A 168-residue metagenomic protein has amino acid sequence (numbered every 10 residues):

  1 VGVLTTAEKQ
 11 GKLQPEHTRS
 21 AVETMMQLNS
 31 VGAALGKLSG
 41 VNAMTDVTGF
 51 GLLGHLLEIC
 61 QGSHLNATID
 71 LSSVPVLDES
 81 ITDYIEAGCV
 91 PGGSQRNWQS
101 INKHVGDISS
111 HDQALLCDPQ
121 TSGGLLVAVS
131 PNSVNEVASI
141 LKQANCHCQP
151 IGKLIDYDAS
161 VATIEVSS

Functional and structural regions predicted by a protein language model:
V1-S168: Helix-biased detector of long, well-ordered alpha-helical tracts
